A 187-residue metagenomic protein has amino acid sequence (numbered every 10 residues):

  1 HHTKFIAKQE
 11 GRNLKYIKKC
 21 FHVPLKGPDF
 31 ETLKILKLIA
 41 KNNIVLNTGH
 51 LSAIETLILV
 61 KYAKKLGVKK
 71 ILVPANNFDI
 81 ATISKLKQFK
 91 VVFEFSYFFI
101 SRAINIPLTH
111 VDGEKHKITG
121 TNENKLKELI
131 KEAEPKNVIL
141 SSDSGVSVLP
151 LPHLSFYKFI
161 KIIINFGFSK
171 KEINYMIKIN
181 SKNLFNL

Functional and structural regions predicted by a protein language model:
H1-I80: Divalent metal-binding pocket/active-site signature
L36-A40, K64, I83-K90, K127-P135: Acidic (Asp/Glu)-rich catalytic clusters
L46, F93, D143, I173 (+1 more regions): Divalent metal-coordination and catalytic microenvironments
L57-K61, T82-L86, A103-L126, V146-I160: Histidine/acidic-residue-rich catalytic or RNA/ligand-binding cores of hydrolases and nuclease-related proteins
K65-K69, A133-E134, N165-K170: Short helix-capping segments at alpha-helix termini
V92-I104: His/Asp/Glu-enriched short active-site or ligand-binding loop at hydrolase and phosphoryl-transfer sites
P135-L151: Short acidic/histidine-rich active-site segments
H153-L187: Mid-to-C-terminal alpha-helical segments outside catalytic/metal-binding sites
